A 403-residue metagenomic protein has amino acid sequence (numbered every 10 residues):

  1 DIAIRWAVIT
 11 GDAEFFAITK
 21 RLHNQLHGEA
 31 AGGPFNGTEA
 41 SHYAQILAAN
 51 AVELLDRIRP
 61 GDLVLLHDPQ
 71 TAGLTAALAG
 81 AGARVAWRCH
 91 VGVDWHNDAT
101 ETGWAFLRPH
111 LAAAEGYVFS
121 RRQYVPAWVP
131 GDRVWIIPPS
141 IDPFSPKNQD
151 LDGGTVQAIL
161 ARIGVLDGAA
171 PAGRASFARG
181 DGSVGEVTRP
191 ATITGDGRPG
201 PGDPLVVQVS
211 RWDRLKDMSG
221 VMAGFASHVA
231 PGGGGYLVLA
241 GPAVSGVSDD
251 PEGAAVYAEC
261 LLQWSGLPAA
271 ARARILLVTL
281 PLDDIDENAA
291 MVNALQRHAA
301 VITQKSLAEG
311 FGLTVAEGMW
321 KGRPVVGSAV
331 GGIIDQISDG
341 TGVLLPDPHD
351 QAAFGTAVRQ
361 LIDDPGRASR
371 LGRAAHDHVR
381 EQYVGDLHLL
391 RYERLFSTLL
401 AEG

Functional and structural regions predicted by a protein language model:
D1-G403: Catalytic cores of nucleotide-sugar-dependent glycosyltransferases that transfer UDP/GDP/TDP-activated
